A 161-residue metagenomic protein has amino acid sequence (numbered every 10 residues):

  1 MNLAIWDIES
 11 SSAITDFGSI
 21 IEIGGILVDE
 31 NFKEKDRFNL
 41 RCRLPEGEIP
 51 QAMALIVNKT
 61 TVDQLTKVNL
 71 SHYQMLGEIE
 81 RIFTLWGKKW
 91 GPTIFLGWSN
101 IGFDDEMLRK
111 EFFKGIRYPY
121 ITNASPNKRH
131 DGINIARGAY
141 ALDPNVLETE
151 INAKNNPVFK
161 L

Functional and structural regions predicted by a protein language model:
N2, F17-I23, L27-T60, F83-L161: Metal-dependent phosphoesterase core characteristic of DEDDh/y 3'-5' exonuclease domains
L3-D7: Short, hydrophobic/glycine-enriched beta-strand segments
I8-D16: Short acidic, Gly/Ser-rich segments with clustered Asp/Glu that frequently serve as metal-coordination loops in enzyme
D16, V68, H72, I101: Aromatic-acidic/polar surface patches that form glycan- and anion
N58-L85: Metal-dependent phosphoesterase signature
